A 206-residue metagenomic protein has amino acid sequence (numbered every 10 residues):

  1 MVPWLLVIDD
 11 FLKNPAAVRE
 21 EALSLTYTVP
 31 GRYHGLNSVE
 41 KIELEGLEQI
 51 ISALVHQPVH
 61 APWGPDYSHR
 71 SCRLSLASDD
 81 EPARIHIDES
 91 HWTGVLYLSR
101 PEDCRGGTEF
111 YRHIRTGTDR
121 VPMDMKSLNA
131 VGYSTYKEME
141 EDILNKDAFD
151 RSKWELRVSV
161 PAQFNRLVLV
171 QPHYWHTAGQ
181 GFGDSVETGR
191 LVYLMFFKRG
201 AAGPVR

Functional and structural regions predicted by a protein language model:
M1-L169, H173-R206: Fe(II)/2-oxoglutarate oxygenase catalytic core
